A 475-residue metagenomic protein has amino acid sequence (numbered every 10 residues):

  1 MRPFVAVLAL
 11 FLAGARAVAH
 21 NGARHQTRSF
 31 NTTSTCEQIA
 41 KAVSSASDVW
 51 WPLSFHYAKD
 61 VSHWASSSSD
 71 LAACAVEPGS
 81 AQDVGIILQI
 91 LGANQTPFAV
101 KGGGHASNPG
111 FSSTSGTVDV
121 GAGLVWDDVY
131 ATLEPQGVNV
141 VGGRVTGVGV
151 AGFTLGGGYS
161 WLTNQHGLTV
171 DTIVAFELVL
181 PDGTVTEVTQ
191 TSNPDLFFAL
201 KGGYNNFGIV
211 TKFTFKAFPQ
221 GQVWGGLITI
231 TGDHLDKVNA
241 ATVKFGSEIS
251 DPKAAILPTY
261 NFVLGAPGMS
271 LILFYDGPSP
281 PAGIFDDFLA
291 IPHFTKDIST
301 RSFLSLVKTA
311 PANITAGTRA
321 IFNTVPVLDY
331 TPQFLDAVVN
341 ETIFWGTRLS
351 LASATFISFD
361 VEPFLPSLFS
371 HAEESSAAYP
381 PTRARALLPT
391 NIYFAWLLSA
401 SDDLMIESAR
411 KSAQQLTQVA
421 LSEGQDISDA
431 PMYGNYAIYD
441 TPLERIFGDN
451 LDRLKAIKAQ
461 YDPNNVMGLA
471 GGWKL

Functional and structural regions predicted by a protein language model:
R2-P3, F11-L475: Soluble FAD-dependent oxygen oxidases
